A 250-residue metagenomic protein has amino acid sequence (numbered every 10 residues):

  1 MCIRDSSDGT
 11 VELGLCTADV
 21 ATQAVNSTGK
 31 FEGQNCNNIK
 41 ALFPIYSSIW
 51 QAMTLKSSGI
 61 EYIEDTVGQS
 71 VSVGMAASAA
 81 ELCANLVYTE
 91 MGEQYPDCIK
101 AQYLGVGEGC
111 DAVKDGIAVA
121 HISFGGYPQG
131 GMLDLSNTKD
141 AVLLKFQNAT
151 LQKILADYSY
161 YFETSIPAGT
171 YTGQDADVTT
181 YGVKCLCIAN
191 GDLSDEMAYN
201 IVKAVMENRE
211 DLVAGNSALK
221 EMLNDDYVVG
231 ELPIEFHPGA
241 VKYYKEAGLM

Functional and structural regions predicted by a protein language model:
M1-I3: Short, small-residue-biased leader/transition segments that mark boundaries at the very start of proteins
D8, C36-N37, S47-I49, G68 (+3 more regions): Extracytoplasmic
V11-Y46, Q129: Acidic, polar ligand-binding/catalytic clefts
A18-V20, T28-G29, S58, Y95-L193: Pocket-lining segment of extracytoplasmic ligand-binding domains
P44-I45, I63-D65, D177-G182: Short, flexible turn/loop "capping" segments at secondary-structure junctions
S47-D115, V213, G230, I234-G239: Bilobed "Venus flytrap"/periplasmic-binding protein-like clamshell domains and structurally analogous long
Q69-L86, Y160-L232: Ligand-binding clefts/hinges and TM-proximal coupling segments of bilobed small-molecule sensing domains
E108, D115, G125-L143, T150-A156 (+2 more regions): An extracytoplasmic/periplasmic, membrane-proximal ligand-sensing/linker region
